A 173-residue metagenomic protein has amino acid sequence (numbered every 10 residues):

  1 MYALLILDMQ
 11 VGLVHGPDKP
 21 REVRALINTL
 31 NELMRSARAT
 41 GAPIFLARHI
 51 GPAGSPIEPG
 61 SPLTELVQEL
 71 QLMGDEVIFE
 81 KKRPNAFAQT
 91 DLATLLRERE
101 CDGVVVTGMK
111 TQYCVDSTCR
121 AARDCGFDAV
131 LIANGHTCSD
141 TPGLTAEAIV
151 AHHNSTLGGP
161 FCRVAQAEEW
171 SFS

Functional and structural regions predicted by a protein language model:
M1-M9: Short coil-to-beta-strand
Y2-A3, N31-R35, I57-S173: Active-site-adjacent betaalpha module
I6-L7, P43-H49, I132: Short beta-strand segments at enzyme active-site cores
M9, I50, T111: A generic "binding-loop/recognition-motif" signal
G12-H15: Short acidic, Gly/Ser-rich segments with clustered Asp/Glu that frequently serve as metal-coordination loops in enzyme
D18-L46: A short alpha/beta connector and helix-capping loop motif
R38-A39, A53, I57: N-terminal/domain-start segments enriched in small and hydrophobic, helix-friendly residues, covering either
R48-A53, S61-L63: Glycine-rich, small/polar surface segments that engage phosphate groups of diverse ligands
